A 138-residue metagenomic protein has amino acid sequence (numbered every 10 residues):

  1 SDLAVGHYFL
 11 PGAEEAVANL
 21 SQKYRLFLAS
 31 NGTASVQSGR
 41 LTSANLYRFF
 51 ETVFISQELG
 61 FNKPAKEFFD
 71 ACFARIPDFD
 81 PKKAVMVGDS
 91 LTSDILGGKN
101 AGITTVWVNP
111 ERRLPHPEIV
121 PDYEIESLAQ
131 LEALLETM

Functional and structural regions predicted by a protein language model:
D2-F27: Short, acidic loop-to-helix structural element flanking the phosphoryl-transfer center in phosphate-processing enzymes
E14, A18, F27-M138: Asp-based, Mg2+/Mn2+-dependent phosphohydrolase catalytic module
